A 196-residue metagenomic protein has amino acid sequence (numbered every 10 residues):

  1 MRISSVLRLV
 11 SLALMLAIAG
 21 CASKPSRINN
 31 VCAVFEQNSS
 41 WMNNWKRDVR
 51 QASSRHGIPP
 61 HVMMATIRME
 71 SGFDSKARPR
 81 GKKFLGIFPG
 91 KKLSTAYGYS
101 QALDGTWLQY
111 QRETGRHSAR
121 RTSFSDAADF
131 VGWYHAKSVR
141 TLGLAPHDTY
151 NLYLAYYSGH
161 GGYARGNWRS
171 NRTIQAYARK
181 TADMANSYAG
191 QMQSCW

Functional and structural regions predicted by a protein language model:
M1-V10: Bacterial N-terminal signal peptides that target proteins for export
A17-G20: C-terminal motif of bacterial Sec signal peptides marking the signal peptidase cleavage site
A22-W196: Catalytic glycan-binding domains that act on GlcNAc-containing polysaccharides
